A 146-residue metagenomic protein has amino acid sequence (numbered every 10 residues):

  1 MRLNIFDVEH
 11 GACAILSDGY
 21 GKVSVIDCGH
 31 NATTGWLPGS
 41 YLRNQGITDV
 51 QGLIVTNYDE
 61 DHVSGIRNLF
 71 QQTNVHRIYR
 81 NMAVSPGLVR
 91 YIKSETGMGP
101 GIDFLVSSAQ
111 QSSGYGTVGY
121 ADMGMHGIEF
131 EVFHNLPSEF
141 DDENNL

Functional and structural regions predicted by a protein language model:
M1-D49, A109-L146: Core dinuclear metal-dependent hydrolase active-site scaffold
G19-S24, T33-A83: Active-site metal-binding motif and surrounding structural segment of the metallo-beta-lactamase
D61, P86, S138: Surface-exposed, flexible loop/turn segments at secondary-structure boundaries
V63-Q72, L88-M98: Metal-dependent catalytic neighborhoods of phosphoester/phosphodiester hydrolases
V89-M123: Conserved glycine-bearing catalytic or ligand-binding loops at nucleotide- and phosphate-handling centers of large
